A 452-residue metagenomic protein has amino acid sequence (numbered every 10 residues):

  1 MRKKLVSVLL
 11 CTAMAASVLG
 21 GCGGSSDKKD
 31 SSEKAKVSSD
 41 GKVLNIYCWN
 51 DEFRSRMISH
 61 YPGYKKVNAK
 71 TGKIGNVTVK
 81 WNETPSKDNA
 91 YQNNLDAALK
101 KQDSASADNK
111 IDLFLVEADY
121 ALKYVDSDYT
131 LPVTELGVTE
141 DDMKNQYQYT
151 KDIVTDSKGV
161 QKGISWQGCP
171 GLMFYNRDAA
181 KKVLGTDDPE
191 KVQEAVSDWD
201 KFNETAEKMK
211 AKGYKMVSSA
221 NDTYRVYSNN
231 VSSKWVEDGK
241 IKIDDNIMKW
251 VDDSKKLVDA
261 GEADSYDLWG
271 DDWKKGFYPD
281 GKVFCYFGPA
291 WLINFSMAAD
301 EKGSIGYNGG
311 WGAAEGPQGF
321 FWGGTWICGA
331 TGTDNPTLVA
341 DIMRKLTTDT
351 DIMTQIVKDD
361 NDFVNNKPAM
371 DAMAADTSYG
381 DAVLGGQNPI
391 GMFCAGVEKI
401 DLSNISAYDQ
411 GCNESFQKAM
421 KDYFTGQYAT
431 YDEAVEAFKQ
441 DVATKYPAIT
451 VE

Functional and structural regions predicted by a protein language model:
K4-V8, L19, G23-L122, L338 (+2 more regions): Conserved N-terminal structural module of periplasmic/extracytoplasmic solute-binding proteins
A13-V18: Hydrophobic core
R54-G63, K249-R344: Extracytoplasmic/periplasmic substrate-binding proteins
E83-K100, S197-K201, S265-P279: Short helix-initiation/N-cap motifs at beta->coil->alpha
N89, D103, F114-L172, D200-N203 (+4 more regions): Hinge/lid segment of periplasmic solute-binding proteins
T134-K144, D152-T223, W235-L268, T331-T337 (+2 more regions): Helix-loop-helix "hinge/cap" segment bordering the ligand-binding cleft or interdomain interface
R177, M343-M373: Periplasmic-binding protein-like
D371, A375-G385, I390-E452: Conserved C-terminal helix/tail region of periplasmic/extracytoplasmic solute-binding proteins
